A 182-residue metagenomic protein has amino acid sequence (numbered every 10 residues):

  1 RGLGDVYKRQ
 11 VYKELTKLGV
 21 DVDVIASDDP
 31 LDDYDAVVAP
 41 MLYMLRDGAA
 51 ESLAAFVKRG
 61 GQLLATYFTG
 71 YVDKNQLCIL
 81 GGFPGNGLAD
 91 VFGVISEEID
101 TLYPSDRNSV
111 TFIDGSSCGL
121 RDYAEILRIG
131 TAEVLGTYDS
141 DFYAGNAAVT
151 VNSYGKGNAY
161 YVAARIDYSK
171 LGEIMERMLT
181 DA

Functional and structural regions predicted by a protein language model:
R1-A182: Carbohydrate-binding surfaces of carbohydrate-active enzymes
